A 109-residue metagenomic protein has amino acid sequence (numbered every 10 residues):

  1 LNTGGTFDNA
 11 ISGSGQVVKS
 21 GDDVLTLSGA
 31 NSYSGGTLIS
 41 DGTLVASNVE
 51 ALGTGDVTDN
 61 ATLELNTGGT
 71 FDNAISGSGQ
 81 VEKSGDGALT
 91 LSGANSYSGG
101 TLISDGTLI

Functional and structural regions predicted by a protein language model:
G4-S14, V24-S78, T90-I109: Surface-exposed loop/turn positions within long extracellular repeat scaffolds, especially the passenger domains
G87: Acidic/His metal-coordination segments adjacent to aromatic residues that form catalytic metal sites in metalloenzymes
